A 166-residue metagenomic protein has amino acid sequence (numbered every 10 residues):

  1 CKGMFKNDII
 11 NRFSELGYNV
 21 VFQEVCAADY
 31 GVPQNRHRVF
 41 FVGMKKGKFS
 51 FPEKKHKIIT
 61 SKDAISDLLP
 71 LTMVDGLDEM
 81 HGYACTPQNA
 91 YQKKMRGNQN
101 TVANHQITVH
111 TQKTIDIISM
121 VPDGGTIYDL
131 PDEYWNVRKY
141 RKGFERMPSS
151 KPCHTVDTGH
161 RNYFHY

Functional and structural regions predicted by a protein language model:
C1-I9, R36, P70-D78, W135 (+1 more regions): Short intrinsically disordered, low-complexity coil segments enriched in acidic
C1-Q34, F40-V42: Conserved Class I SAM-dependent methyltransferase catalytic core
G3-N7, D63, C85, S150: A structural signal for well-ordered alpha-helical segments within the folded catalytic domains of diverse enzymes
E15, Q34, I58, P148-K151: A generic structural signal for short, non-catalytic loop/turn and secondary-structure boundary residues
V25, I65, V156-D157: Bulky hydrophobic/aromatic "packing anchor" residues in well-ordered structure
A28-Y30, K46-K48, H160-F164: Short, solvent-exposed loop/turn segments at secondary-structure junctions
G31-A84: Flexible, glycine-/basic-rich loop-and-beta segments that form/coincide with the SAM-dependent methyltransferase
P87-Y166: C-terminal target-recognition/interaction regions appended to catalytic cores
